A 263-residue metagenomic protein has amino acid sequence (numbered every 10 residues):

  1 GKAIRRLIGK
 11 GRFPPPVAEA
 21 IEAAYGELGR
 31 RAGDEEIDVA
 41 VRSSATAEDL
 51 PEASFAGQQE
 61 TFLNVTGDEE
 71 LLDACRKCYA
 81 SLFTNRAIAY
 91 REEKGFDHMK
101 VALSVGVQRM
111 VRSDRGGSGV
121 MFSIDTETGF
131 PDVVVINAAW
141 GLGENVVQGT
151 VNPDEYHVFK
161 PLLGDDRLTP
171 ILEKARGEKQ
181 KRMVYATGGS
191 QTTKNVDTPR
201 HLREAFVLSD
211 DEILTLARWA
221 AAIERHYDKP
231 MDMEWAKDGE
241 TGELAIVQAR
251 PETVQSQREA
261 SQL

Functional and structural regions predicted by a protein language model:
G1-G106, R200-M231, K237-E252, Q257-L263: N-terminal beta-alpha lobe that positions the nucleotide/phosphoryl donor in ATP/NTP-coupled carboxylate activation
I8, R30, S54, N64 (+7 more regions): Generic detector of intrinsically disordered, low-complexity, polar/charged segments
T61-L163, R167: NTP-handling and nucleic-acid-processing catalytic cores
V133-D232, K237-D238, L263: Conserved catalytic alpha/beta cores of large enzymes that bind or transform nucleotide phosphates and polynucleotides
